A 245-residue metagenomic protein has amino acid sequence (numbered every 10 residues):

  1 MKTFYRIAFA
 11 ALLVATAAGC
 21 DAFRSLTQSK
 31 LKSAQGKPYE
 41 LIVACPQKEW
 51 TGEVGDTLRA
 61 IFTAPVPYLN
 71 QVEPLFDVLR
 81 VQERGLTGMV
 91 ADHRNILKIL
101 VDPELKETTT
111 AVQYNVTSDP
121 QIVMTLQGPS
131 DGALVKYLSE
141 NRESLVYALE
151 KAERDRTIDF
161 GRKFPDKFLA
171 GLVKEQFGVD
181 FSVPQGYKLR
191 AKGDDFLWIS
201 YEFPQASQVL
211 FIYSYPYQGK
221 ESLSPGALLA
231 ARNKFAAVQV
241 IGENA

Functional and structural regions predicted by a protein language model:
M1-S33: Bacterial Sec-dependent N-terminal signal peptides
C20-A245: N-terminal targeting sequences that direct proteins away from the cytosol to non-cytosolic compartments
